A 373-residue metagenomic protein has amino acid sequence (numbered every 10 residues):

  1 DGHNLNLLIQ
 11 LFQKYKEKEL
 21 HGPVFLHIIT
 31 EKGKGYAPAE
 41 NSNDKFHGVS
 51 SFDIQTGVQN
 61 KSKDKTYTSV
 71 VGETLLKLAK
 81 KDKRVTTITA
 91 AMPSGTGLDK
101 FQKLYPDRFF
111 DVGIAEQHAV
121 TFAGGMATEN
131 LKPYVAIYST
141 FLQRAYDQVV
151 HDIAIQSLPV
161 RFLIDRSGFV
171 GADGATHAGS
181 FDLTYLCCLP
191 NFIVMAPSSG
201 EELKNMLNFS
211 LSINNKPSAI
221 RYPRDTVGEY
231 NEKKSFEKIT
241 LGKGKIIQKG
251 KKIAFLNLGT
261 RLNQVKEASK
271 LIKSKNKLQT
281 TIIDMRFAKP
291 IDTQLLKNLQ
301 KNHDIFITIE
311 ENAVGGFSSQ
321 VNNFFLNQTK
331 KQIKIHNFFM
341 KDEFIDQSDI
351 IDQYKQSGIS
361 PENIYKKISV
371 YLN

Functional and structural regions predicted by a protein language model:
D1-G48, G57-T74, L78-L104, D111 (+5 more regions): Thiamine diphosphate
V112-G113, I137-Y138, A196-S199, I309-E311: Short beta->alpha connector loops at strand-helix junctions that form conserved, small/polar/Pro-enriched
N130: Conserved G/P- and acidic residue-centered "switch" motifs that form tight phosphate/ATP-binding loops in soluble
A196-I213: Conserved glycine-bearing catalytic or ligand-binding loops at nucleotide- and phosphate-handling centers of large
